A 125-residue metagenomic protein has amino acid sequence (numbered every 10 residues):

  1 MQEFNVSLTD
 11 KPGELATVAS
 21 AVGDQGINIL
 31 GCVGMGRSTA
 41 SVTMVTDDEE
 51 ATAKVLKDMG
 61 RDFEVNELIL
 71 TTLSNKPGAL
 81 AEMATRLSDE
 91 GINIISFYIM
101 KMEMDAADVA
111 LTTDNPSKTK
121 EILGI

Functional and structural regions predicted by a protein language model:
M1-I125: A conserved regulatory-domain signal marking ACT and ACT-like small-molecule sensing domains and adjacent regulatory
